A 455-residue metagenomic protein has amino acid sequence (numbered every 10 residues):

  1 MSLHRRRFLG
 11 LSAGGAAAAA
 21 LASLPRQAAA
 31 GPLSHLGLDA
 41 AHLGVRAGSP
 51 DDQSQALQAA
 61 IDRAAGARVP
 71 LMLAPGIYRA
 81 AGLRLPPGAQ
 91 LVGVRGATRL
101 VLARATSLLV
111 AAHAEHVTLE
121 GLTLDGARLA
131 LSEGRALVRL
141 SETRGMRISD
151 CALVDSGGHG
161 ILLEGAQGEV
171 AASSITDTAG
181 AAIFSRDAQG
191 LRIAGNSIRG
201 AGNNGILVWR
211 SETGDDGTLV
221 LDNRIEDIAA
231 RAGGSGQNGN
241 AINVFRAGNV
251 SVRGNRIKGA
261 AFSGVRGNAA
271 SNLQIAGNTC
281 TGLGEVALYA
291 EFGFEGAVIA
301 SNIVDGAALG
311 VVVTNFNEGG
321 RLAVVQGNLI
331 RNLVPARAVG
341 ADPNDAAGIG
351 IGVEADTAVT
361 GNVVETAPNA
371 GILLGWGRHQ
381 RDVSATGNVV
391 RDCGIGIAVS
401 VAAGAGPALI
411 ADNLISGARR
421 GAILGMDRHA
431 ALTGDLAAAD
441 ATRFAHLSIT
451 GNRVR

Functional and structural regions predicted by a protein language model:
M1-A16: N-terminal secretory signal peptides and thylakoid transit peptides that target proteins across membranes
A22-G48: C-terminal segment of N-terminal export signals and the immediately downstream linker at the start of the mature
A40-M72, R79: Acidic Gly/Asp/Thr-rich repetitive segments characteristic of extracellular carbohydrate-active and adhesion proteins
Q58-A64, Y78-V92, R99-G145, G160-G165 (+4 more regions): Extracellular beta-strand-rich solenoid/capping regions of secreted or surface-exposed proteins that bind or remodel
A80-G82, R95-G96, L102-L108, A127-A136 (+11 more regions): Short glycine/acidic-rich loop motifs that flank beta-strands on beta-rich extracellular proteins
P86-P87, R95, H113-A114, L119 (+31 more regions): Parallel beta-helix/beta-solenoid
Q167-E169, S174-S251: Solenoidal tandem-repeat scaffolds enriched in leucines and small polar residues
